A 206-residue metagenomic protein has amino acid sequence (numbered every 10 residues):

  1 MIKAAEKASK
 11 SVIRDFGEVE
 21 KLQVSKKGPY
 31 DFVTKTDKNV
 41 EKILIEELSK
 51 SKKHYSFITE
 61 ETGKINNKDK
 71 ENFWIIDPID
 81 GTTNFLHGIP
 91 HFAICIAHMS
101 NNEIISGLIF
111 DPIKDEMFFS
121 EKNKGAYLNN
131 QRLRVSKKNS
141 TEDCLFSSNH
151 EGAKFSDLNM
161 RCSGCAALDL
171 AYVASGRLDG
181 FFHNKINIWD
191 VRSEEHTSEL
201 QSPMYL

Functional and structural regions predicted by a protein language model:
M1-I79: N-terminal subdomain of lithium-sensitive/metallo-dependent phosphomonoesterases centered on the IMPase/IPPase/PAP
V12, D37, L48, T82 (+5 more regions): Residue-level signal for inorganic ion chemistry
K38, E61, P78-G81, P112 (+4 more regions): Generic detector of well-ordered alpha-helical packing
K68-Y127: DPxDG-like acidic metal-binding loop motif
L128-R132: A structural micro-motif at secondary-structure boundaries
R134-H196, S202: An extended, acidic
